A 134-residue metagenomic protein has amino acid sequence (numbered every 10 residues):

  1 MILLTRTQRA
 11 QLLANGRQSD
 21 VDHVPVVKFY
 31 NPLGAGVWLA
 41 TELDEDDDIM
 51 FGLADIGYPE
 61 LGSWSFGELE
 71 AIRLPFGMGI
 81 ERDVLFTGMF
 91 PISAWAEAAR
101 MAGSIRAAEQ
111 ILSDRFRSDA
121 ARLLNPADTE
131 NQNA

Functional and structural regions predicted by a protein language model:
M1-G34, E97-A102, L112-A134: N-terminal domain-onset segments
D20-D22, E45, P59: A generic structural signal for short, non-catalytic loop/turn and secondary-structure boundary residues
V27-F29, G52, W64, L69: Generic structural hydrophobic/aromatic packing signal, biased to beta-strands
L33-A35, G57-P59: Glycine-centered tight beta-turn/hairpin loop motif at sheet-sheet or coil-to-beta transitions
V37-E42: Short beta-strand-centered aromatic/proline hotspots
D47-G57: Catalytic Cys-His active-site segments of thiol-dependent hydrolases/isopeptidases
E60-R115: Helix-rich interaction surfaces within compact, conserved domain-sized segments that mediate assembly or partner
